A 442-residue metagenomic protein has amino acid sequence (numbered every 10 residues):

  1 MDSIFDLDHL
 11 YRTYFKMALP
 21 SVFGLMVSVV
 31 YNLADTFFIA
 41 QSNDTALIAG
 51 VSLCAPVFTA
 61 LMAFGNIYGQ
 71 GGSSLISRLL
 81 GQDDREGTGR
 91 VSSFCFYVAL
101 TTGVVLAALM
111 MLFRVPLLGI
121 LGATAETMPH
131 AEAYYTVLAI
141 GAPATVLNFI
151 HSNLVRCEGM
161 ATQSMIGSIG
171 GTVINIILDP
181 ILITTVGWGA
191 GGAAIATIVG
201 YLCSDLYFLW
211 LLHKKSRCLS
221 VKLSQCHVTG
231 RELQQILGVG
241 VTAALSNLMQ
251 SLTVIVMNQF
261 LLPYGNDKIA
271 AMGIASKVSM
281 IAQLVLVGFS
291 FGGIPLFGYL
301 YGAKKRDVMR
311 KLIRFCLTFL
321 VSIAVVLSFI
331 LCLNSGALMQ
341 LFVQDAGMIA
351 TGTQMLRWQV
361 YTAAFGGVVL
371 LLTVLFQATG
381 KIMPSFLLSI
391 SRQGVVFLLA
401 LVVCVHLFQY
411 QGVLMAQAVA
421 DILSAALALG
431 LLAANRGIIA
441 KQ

Functional and structural regions predicted by a protein language model:
M1-A18, I76-P143, T185-V241, F297-T362 (+1 more regions): Short alpha-helical transmembrane segments in multi-pass integral membrane proteins
D6-F37, Q41-N43, P56-G71, L75 (+6 more regions): N-terminal transmembrane alpha-helices
F15, V30-Y31, Y68, L109-F113 (+13 more regions): Residue-level signal for transmembrane alpha-helical positions in Major Facilitator Superfamily
K16-D35, V137, G171, G200-S204 (+4 more regions): Transmembrane helical elements of multi-pass membrane transporters/channels
M26, V30-A49, L118-A125, I181-W188 (+4 more regions): Helix-terminus/linker motif at the lipid-water interface of multi-pass membrane proteins
I48-A108, T145-S164, A271-F329, L333-S335 (+1 more regions): Small-residue-rich hydrophobic transmembrane alpha-helices
A60-A63, N175-P180, D205-L209, I281-L284 (+3 more regions): Hydrophobic transmembrane alpha-helices of multi-pass small-molecule transporters
G69, V137-R156, S164-T172, A193-L206 (+4 more regions): Short runs within selected transmembrane alpha-helices of multi-pass transporters and secretion channels
